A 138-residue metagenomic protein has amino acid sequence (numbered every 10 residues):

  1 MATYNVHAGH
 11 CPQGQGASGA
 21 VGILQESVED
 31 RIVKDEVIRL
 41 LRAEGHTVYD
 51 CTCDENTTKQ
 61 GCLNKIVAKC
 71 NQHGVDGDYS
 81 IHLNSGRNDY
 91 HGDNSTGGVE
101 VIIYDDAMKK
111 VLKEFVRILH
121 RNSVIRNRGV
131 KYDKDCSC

Functional and structural regions predicted by a protein language model:
Y4, S27-C138: Active-site-proximal helix/loop segments of hydrolytic enzymes
Y4-A20: Short, surface-exposed beta-strand segments enriched in small/polar/acidic residues
G16-I32: Glycine- and acidic-residue-enriched helix-capping/strand-helix junction motifs
